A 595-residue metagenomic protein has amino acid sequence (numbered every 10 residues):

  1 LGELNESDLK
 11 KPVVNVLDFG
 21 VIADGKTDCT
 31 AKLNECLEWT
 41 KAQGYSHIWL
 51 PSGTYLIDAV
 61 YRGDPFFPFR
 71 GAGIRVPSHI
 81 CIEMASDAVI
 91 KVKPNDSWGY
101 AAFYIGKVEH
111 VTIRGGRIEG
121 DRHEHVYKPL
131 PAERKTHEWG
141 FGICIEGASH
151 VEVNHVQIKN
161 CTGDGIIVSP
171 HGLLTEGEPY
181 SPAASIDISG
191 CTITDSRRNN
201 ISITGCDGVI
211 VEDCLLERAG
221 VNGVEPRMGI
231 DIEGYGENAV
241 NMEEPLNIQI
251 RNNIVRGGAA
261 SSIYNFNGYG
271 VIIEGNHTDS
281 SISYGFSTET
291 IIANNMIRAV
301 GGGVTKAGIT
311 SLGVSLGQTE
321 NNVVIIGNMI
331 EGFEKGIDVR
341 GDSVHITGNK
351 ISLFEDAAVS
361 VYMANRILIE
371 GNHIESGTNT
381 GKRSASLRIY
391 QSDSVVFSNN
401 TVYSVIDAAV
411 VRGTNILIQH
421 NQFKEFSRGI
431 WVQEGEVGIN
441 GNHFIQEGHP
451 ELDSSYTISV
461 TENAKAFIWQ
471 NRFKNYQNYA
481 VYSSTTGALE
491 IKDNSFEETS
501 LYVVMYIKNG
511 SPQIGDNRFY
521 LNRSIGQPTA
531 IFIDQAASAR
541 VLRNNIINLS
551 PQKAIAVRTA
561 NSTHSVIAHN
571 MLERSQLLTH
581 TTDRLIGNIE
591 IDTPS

Functional and structural regions predicted by a protein language model:
D8-K32, C81-E138, H155, G301-G302 (+3 more regions): Right-handed parallel beta-helix/beta-spiral solenoid domain characteristic of secreted/periplasmic
L33-Q43, L56-C81, K91-R114, H123-H150 (+12 more regions): Extracellular beta-strand-rich solenoid/capping regions of secreted or surface-exposed proteins that bind or remodel
A59, V92-A101, R122-K128, F141 (+19 more regions): Short glycine/acidic-rich loop motifs that flank beta-strands on beta-rich extracellular proteins
R62-F67, P131-R134, H171-S181, V224 (+4 more regions): Intrinsically disordered, low-complexity Ser/Thr- and acidic-rich flexible linkers and loops, especially at boundaries
P77-I80, A85, F103, K107-V108 (+48 more regions): Parallel beta-helix/beta-solenoid
G116, V156, C191, C214 (+16 more regions): Consensus "Asn ladder" position of solenoid repeat domains
T162-L246, N253: Internal metal/ion-chelating core segments
